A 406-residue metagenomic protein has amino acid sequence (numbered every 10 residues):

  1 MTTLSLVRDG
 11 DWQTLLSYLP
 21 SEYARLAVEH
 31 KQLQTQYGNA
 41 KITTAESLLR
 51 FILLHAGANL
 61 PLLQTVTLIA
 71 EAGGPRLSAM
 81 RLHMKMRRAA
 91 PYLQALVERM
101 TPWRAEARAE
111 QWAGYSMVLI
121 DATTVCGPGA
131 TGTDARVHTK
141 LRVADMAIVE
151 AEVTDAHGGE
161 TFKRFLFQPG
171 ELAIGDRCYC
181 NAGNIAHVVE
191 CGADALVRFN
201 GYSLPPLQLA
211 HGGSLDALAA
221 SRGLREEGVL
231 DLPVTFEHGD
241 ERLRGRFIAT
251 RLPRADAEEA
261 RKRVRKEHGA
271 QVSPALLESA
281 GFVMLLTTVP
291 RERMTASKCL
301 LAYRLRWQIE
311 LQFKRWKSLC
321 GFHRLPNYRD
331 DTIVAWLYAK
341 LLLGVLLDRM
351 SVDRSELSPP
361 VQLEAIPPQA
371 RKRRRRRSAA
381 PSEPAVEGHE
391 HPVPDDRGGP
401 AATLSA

Functional and structural regions predicted by a protein language model:
M1-N59, T67, R76-L77, R81 (+5 more regions): Single, function-defining residue in the core of a domain
Q64-E71: Short alpha-helical "recognition helix" segments of helix-turn-helix
A72, R88-Y92, F322: A short structural micro-motif
H83-A105: Short, basic alpha-helical nucleic acid-contact segments in DNA-binding proteins and DNA transaction factors
